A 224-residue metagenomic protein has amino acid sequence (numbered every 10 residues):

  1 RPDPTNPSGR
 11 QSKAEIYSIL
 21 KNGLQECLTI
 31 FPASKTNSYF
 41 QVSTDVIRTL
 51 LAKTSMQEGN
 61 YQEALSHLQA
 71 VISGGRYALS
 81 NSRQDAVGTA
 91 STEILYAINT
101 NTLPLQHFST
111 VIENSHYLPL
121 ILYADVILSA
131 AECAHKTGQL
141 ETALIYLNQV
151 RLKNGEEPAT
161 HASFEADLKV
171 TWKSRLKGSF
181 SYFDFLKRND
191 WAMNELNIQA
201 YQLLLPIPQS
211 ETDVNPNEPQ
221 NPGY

Functional and structural regions predicted by a protein language model:
R1-Y224: Acidic/polar-rich alpha-helix caps and helix-coil junctions
